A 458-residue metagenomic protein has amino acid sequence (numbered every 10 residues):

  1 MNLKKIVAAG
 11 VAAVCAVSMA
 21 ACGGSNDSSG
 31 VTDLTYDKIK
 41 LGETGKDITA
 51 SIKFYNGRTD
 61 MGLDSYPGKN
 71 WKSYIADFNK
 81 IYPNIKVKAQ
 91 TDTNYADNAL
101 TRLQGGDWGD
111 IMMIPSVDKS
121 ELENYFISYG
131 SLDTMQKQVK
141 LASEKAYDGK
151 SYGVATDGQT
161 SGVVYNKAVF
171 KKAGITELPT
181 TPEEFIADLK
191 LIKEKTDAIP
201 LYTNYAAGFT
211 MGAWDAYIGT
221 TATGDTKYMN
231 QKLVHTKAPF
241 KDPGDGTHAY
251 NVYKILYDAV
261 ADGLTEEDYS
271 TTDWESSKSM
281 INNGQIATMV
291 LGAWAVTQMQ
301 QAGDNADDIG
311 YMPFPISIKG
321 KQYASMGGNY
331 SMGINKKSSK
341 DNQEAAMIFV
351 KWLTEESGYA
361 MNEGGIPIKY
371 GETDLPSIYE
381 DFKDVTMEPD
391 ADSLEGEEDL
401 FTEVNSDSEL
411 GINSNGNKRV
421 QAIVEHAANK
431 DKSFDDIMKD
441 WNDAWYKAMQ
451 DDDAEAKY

Functional and structural regions predicted by a protein language model:
A8-G10, C22-D118, K432, D436 (+1 more regions): Conserved N-terminal structural module of periplasmic/extracytoplasmic solute-binding proteins
D33-K46, I114-G162, I186, T196 (+1 more regions): Hinge/lid segment of periplasmic solute-binding proteins
P67, S325, I368, T373 (+1 more regions): C-terminal capping/gating helix-and-loop segments adjacent to ligand/active sites or protein-protein/ligand interfaces
Y74-K140, A168-T180, M280, A287-T288 (+2 more regions): Extracytoplasmic "Venus flytrap"/periplasmic binding protein-like
K80-I81, K86, A173-T176, D262 (+1 more regions): Extracytoplasmic/periplasmic substrate-recognition and gating elements
E123, L141-L178, I186, N204-H235 (+2 more regions): Periplasmic solute-binding protein
S128-S143, T221-N251, Q301-D304, I316-A324 (+1 more regions): Short, solvent-exposed loop/beta-turn-alpha elements that line the ligand-binding surface or hinge of extracytoplasmic
L189-K190, V234-Y269: Glycine-centered hinge/linker elements that transmit conformational signals in sensory and ligand-binding systems
